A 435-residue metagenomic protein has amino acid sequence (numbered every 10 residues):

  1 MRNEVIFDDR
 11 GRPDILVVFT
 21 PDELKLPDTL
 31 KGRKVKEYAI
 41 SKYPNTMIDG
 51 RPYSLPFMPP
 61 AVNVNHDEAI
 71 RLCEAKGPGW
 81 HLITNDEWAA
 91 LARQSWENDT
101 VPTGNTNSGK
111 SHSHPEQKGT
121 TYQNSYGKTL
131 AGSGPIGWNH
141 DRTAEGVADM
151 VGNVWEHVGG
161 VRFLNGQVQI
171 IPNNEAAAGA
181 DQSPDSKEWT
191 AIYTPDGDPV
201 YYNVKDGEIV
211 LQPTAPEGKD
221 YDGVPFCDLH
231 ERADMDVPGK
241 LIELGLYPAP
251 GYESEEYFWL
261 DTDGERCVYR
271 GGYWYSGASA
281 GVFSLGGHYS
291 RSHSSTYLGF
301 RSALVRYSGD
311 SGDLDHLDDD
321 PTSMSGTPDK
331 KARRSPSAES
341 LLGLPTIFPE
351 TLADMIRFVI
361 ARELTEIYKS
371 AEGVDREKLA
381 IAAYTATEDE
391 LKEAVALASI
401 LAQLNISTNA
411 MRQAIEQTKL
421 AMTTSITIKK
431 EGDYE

Functional and structural regions predicted by a protein language model:
R2-P78, N165-V210, R266, G299-S302: Extracellular adhesion/carbohydrate-recognition regions
L26-M150, V154, G179: Short aromatic-cysteine micro-motif
I48-D49, A89-A92, E156, F163-Q167 (+1 more regions): Short catalytic/ligand-binding loop motif for oxyanion handling, primarily in non-cytosolic enzymes, centered on
L55-P60, G287-Y289, G373: Asp/Glu-centered strand-loop micro-motifs enriched in Gly/Pro and often flanked by an aromatic residue
A92-S95, V158-G159, A396: A short acidic (Asp/Glu
W96-V101, R162, I171-N173: Short secondary-structure boundary/capping segments
E116-K128, G137, D141-M150, V154-R162 (+1 more regions): C-terminal, surface-exposed recognition/capping segments
S335-D433: Short, small/acidic-rich helices and loops at N termini and domain boundaries of DNA replication/processing enzymes
